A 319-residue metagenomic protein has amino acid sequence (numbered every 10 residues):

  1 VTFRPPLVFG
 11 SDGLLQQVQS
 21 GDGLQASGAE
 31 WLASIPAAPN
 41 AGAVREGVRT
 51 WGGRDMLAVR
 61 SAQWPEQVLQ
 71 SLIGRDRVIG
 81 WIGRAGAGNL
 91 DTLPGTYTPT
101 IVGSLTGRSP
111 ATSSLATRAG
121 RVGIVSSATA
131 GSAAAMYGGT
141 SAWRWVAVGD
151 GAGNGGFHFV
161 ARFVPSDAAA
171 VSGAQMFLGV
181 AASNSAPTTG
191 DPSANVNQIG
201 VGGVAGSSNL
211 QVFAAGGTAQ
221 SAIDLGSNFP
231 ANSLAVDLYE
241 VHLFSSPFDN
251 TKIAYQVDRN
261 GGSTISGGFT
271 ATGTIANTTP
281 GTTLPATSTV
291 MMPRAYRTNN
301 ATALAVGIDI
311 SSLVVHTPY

Functional and structural regions predicted by a protein language model:
D22-E46: Extracellular/surface-exposed low-complexity repeats and stalk/linker segments enriched in Gly/Pro and small polar
V68-S104: Extracellular carbohydrate-recognition regions
S109-A135: Short carbohydrate-recognition loop motifs
S126-L210: Secretory/extracellular carbohydrate-interaction modules and structurally similar beta-sandwich "look-alikes"
F159-A161, N232-P247, I253-V257: Short tryptophan-centered beta-strand motifs in secreted/extracellular beta-sheet-rich domains of glycan-recognition
A214-E240: Short, aromatic/His-centered strand-loop micro-motif at the edge of beta-sheets
D258-T289: Short, solvent-exposed beta-strand-to-loop segments that form ligand-recognition rims of beta-rich domains
N277-Y319: Ligand-recognition surfaces built from glycine- and aromatic
